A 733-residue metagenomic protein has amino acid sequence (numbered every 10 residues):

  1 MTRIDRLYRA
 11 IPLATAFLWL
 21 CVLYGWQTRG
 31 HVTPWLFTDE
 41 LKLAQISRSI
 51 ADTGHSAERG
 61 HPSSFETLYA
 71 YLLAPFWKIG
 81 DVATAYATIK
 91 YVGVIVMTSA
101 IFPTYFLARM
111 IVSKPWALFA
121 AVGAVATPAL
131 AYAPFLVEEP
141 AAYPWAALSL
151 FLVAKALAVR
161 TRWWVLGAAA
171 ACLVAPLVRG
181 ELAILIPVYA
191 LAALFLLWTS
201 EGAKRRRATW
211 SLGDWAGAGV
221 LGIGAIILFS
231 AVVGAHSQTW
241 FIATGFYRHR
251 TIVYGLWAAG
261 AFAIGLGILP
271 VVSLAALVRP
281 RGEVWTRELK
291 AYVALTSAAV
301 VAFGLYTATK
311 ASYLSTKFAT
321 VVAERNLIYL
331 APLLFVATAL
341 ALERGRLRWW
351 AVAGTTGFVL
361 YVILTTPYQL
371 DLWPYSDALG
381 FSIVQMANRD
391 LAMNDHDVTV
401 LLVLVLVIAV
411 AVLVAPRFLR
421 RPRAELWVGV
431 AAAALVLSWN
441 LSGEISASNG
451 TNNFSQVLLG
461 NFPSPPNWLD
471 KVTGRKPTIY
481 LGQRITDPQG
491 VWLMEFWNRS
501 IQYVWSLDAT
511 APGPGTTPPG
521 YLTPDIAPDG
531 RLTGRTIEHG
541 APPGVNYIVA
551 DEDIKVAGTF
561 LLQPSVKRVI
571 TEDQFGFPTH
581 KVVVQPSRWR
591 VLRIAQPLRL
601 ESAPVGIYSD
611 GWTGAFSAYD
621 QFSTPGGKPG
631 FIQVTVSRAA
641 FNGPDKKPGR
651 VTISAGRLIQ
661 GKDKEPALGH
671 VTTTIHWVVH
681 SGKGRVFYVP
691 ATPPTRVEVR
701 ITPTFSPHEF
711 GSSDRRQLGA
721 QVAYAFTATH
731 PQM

Functional and structural regions predicted by a protein language model:
M1-G25, G213-G217, L277-S297, R417-A432 (+1 more regions): Start-transfer (signal-anchor) and selected internal transmembrane alpha helices of multi-pass inner/ER membrane
L23-W26, I186-R281, L295-S312, G357-Y375: Membrane-lumen/periplasm interface segments of specific transmembrane helices in polyprenyl phosphate-linked
T28-L41, D52-A74, K78-G80, A87: Membrane-proximal lumenal/periplasmic loop motifs of glycosylation machinery
P62, P134-A142, E181: Short acidic/glycine- and proline-prone juxtamembrane loop motifs at membrane-interface regions of multi-pass membrane
Y91-I111, L148: Transmembrane-helix motifs of polytopic, lipid-linked glycan transferases
P115, S149-V165, L197-S200: Membrane-interface transmembrane helices that cradle and orient dolichyl/undecaprenyl
A120-A121, F151-V153, W164-G180, V188-L191 (+1 more regions): Membrane-interface alpha helices of multi-pass inner-membrane proteins
G513-M733: C-terminal luminal/periplasmic domains and tails of membrane-associated envelope-modifying transferases
